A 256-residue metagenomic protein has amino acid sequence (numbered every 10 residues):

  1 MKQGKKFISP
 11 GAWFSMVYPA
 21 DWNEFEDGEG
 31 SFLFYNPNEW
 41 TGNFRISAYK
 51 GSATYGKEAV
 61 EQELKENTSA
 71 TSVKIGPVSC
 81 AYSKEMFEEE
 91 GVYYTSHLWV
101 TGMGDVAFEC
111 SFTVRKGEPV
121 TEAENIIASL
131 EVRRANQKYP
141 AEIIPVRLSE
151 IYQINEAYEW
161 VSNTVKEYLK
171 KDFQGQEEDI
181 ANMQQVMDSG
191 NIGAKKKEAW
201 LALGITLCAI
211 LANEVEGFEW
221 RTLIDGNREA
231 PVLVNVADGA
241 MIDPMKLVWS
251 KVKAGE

Functional and structural regions predicted by a protein language model:
M1-K6, S31-F32, G76-E85: Short, hydrophobic/aromatic-rich segments at coil-to-beta transitions
Q3-Q62: Secretory pathway targeting signatures of secreted, lumenal, and periplasmic proteins
W22, F108-A141: Surface-exposed amphipathic alpha-helical segments
F25, S72-K74, R221-I224: Short beta-strand
G30, S189-A237: Amphipathic, interaction-prone secondary-structure segments
A59-A107, S111-K116: Signature of long, low-cysteine stretches enriched in small and polar/charged residues
P140-E198: N-terminal low-complexity, intrinsically disordered segments
V232-E256: A recognition module on extended beta-rich or small alphabeta surfaces enriched in W/G with H and D/E
